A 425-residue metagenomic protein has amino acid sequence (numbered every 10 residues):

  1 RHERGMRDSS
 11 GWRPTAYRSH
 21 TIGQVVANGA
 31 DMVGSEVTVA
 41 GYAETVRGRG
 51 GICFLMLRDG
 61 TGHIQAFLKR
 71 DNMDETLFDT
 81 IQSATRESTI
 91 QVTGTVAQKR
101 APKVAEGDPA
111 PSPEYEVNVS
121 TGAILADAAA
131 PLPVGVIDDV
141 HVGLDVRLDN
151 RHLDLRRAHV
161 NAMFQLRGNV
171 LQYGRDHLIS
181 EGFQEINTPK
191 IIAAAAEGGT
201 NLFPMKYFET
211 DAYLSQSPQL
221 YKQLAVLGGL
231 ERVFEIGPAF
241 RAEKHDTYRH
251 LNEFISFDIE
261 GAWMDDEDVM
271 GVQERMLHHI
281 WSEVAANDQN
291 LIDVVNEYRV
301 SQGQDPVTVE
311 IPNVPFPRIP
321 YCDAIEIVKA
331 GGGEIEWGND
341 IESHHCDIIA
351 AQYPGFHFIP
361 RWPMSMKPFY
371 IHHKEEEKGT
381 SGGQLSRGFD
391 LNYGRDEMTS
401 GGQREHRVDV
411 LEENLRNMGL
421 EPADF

Functional and structural regions predicted by a protein language model:
R1-F425: Class II aminoacyl-tRNA synthetase catalytic cores and aaRS-like
